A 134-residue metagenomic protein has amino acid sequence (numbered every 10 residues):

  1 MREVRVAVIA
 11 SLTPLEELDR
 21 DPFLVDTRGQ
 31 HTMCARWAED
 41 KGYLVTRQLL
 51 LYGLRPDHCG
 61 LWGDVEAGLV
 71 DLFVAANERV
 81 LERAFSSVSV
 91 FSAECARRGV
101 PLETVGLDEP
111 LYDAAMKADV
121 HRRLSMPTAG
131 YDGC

Functional and structural regions predicted by a protein language model:
M1-C134: Short, structured surface patches at the beginning of a domain
